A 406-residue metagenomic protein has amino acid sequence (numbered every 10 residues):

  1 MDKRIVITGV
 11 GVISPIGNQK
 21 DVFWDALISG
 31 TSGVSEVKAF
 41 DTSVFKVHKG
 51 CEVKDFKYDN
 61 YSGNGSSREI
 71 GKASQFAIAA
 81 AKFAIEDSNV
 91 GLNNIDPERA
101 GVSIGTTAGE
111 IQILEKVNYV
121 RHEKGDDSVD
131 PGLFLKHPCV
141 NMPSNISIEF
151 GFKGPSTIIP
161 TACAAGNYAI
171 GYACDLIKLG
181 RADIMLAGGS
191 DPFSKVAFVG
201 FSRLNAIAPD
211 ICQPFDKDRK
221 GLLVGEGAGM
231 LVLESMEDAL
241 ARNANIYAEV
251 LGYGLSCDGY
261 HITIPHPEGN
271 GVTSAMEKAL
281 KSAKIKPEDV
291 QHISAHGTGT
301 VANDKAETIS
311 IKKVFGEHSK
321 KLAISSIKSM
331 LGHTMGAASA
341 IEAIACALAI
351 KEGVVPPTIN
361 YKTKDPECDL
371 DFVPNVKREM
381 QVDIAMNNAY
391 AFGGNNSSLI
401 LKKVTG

Functional and structural regions predicted by a protein language model:
M1-S66, S88, E237-Y247, I344-T358 (+1 more regions): ACP-dependent fatty acid/polyketide chain-elongation machinery
R4-T8, T31-E36, I207, I211-A283 (+2 more regions): Condensing-enzyme catalytic core mediating Claisen C-C bond formation in acyl metabolism
I7, T31-T161, S190-F198, P287-N303: Conserved beta-ketoacyl condensing-enzyme motif
G9, L27, A81, V102 (+11 more regions): Conserved small-residue
K20-I28, Q112-D127, L176-L179, V199-D210 (+3 more regions): A glycine- and small-aliphatic-rich helix-loop capping segment at beta-alpha/alpha-beta transitions that lines
A77-N89, C139-P143, S147-G188, L223-A244 (+2 more regions): Active-site-proximal alpha-helical scaffold in enzymes
K124-D130, G171, D175, P192-A241 (+3 more regions): Glycine-/small-residue-rich "gating" segment that lines the acyl/pantetheine channel and substrate pocket
R181-R203, A208-K220, Y253-P267, A295-D304 (+1 more regions): Acyl-CoA/ACP chain-elongation machinery
